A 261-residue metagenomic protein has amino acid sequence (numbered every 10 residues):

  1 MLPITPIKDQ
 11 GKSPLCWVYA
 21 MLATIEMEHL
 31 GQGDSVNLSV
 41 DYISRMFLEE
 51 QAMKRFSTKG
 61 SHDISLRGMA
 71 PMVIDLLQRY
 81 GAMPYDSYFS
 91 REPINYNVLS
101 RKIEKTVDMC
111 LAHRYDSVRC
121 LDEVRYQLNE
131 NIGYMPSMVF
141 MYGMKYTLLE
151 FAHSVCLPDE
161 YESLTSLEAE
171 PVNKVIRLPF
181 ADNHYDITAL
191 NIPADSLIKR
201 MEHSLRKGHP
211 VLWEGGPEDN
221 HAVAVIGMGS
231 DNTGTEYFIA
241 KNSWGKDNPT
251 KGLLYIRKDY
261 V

Functional and structural regions predicted by a protein language model:
M1-L164, L205-K207, S243-T250: Active-site nucleophile-adjacent alpha helix/oxyanion-hole segment immediately C-terminal to the catalytic cysteine
T5, D122-V261: Active-site signature of cysteine proteases
